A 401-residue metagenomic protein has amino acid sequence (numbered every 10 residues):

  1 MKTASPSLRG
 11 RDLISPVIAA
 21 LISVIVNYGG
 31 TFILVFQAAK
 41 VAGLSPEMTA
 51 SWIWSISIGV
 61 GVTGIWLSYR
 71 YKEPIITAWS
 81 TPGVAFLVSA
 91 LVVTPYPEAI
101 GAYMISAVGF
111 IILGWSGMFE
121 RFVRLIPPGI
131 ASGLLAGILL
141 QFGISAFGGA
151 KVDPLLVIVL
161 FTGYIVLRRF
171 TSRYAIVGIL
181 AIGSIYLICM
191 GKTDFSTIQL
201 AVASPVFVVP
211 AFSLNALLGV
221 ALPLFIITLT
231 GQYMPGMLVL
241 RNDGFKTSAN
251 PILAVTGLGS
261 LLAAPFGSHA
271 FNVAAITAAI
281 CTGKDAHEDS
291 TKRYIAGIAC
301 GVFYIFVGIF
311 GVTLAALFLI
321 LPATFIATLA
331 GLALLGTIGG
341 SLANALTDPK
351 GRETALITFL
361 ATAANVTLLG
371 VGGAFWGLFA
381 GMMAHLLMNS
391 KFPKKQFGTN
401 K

Functional and structural regions predicted by a protein language model:
M1-A50, I176-A249, F397-K401: Helix-loop-helix hairpins and the membrane-proximal interhelical loops of multi-pass alpha-helical transport proteins
K2-D12, P16-L34, W54-L135, T247-L335: Helix-loop-helix junctions within the multi-pass membrane cores of secondary transporters/permeases
G29-G30, L155, G231, V273 (+1 more regions): Residue-level signal for transmembrane alpha-helical positions in Major Facilitator Superfamily
R70-K72, G117, S204-F207, A361-A364: Residue-level signal for pocket-adjacent positions within structured domains
F86-L87, G143, G163, V239 (+2 more regions): Buried hydrophobic packing segments
V93-I198, A299-K401: Membrane-embedded alpha-helical modules
